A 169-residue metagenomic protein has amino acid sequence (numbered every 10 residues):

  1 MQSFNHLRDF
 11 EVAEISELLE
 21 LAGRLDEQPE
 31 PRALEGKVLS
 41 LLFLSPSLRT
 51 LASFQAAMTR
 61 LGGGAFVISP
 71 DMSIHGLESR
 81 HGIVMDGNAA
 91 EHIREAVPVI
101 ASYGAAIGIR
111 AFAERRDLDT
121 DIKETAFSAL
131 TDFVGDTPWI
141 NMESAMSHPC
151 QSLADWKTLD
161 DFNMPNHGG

Functional and structural regions predicted by a protein language model:
M1-A56: Positively charged, low-complexity intrinsically disordered leader regions
H6-D9, S69, P165: Short, solvent-exposed coil/turn linker segments
G23-E27, W156-D161: Generic structural signal for well-ordered alpha-helical scaffold segments
L34-L41, S47-D160: Phosphate/diphosphate ligand-binding glycine-rich loop within oxidoreductases
L159-G169: Glycine-rich NAD(P)-binding loop of Rossmann-like domains
